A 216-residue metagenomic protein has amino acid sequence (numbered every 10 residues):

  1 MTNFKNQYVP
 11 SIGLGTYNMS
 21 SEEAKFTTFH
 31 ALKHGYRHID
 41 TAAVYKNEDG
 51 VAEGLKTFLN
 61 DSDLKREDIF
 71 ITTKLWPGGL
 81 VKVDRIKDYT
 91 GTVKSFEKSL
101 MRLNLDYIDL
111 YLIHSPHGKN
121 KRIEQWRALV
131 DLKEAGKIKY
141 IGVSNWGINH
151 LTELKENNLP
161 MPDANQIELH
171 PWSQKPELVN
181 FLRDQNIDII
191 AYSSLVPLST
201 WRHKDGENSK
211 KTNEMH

Functional and structural regions predicted by a protein language model:
M1-I69, D106, L195-S199: N-terminal binding-site loop/beta-alpha segment at the start of enzyme catalytic domains that lines or forms
V9-E23, L75-T90, K119: Active-site mouth loops of central-metabolism enzymes
L14, A31, I39, V51 (+8 more regions): Conserved, mostly hydrophobic/aromatic
M19-L32, D84-N104, E124, N149-E153 (+1 more regions): Short, acidic/polar
L64-I69, D106-L110, K139-Y140, M161-A164: Short acidic capping loops at alpha-helix termini that bridge into adjacent secondary structure
K65-G79, L110-L112, N145: A short, structured active-site edge motif that brings together acidic residues
T90-L112, D131-A135, I187: CE4/NodB-like, metal-dependent polysaccharide N-deacetylase domain that modifies extracellular/periplasmic N-acetylated
P116-H216: Beta/alpha (TIM)-barrel catalytic core signal, keyed to glycine-rich beta->alpha loops juxtaposed to Asp/Glu that bind
